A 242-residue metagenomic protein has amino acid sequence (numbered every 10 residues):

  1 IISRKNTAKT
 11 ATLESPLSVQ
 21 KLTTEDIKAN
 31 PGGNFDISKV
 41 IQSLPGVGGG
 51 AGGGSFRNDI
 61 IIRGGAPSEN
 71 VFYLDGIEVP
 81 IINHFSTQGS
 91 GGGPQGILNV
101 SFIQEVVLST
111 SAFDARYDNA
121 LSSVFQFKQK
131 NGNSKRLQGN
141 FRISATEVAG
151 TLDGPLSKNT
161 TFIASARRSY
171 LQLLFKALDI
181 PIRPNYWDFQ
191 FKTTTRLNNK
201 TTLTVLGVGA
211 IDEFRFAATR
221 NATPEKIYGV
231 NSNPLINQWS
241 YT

Functional and structural regions predicted by a protein language model:
R4-D114, V124-N131: Periplasmic N-terminal accessory/gating domains of Gram-negative outer-membrane beta-barrel systems
D36, Q42, R57, G93 (+6 more regions): Transmembrane beta-barrel architecture of outer-membrane proteins
G53-G54, V100, Y117, R142-S144 (+2 more regions): Short sequence motifs at beta-strands and strand-loop junctions characteristic of Gram-negative outer-membrane
G54-F56, S157, N198: Residue-level recognition of beta-strand termini and adjacent short loop/turns
I61, V71, E105-R116, S122-K130 (+3 more regions): Predominantly transmembrane beta-strands of Gram-negative outer membrane beta-barrel pores used for transport
N83, L171-A177, D212-A218: Outer-membrane beta-barrel proteins
G91, R136-Q138, L174-P181, K226-N233 (+1 more regions): Extracellular loop and loop/strand-boundary signature of outer-membrane beta-barrel proteins
T202-T242: Flexible loop and strand-edge segments within Gram-negative outer membrane beta-barrel domains
